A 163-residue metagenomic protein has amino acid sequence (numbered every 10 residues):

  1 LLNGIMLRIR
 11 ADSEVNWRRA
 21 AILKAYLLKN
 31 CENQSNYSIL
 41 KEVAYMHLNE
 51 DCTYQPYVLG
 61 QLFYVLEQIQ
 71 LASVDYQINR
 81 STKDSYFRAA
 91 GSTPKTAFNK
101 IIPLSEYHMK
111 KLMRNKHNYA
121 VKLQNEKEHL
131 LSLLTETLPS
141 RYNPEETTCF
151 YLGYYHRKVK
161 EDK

Functional and structural regions predicted by a protein language model:
L1-K163: Intrinsic-disorder/low-complexity detector
